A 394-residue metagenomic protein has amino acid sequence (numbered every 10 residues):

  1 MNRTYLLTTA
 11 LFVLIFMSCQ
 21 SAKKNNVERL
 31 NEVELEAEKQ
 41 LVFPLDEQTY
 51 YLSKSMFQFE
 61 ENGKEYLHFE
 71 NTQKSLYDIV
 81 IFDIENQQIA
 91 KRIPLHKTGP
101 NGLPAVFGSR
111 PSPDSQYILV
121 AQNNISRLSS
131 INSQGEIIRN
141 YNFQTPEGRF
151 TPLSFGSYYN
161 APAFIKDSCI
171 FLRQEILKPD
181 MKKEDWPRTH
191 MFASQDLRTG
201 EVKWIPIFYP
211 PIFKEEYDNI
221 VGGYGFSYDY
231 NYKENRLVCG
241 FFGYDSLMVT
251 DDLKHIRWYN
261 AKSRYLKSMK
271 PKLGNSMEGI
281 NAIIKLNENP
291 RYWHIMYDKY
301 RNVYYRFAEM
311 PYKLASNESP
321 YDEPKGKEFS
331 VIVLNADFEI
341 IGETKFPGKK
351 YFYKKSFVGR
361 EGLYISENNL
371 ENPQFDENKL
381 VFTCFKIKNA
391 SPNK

Functional and structural regions predicted by a protein language model:
M17-S18: C-terminal motif of bacterial Sec signal peptides marking the signal peptidase cleavage site
N26-S53: A short helix->beta-strand "capping" segment at the edge of beta-propeller domains
F43-I79, W293-D298, N302-E309: Beta-strand-rich domains and repeat architectures in extracellular enzymes and scaffolds, especially beta-propellers
I81-D83, G135, D185-G200, Y321-E339 (+1 more regions): Beta-propeller blade signature
Q88-L119, N123, Q144-S154, F346-F352: Blade-loop segments of beta-propeller domains
I125-S126, S133-M181: Asp-box/WD-like beta-propeller blade repeats and closely related beta-sheet repeat scaffolds
K262-K270, G274-M277, E339-G359: Conserved blade-ending motifs and adjacent loop-strand segments that build the rim/top face of beta-propeller domains
L286-V333: Loop/turn-rich, solvent-exposed surfaces of beta-rich toroidal or solenoidal domains
